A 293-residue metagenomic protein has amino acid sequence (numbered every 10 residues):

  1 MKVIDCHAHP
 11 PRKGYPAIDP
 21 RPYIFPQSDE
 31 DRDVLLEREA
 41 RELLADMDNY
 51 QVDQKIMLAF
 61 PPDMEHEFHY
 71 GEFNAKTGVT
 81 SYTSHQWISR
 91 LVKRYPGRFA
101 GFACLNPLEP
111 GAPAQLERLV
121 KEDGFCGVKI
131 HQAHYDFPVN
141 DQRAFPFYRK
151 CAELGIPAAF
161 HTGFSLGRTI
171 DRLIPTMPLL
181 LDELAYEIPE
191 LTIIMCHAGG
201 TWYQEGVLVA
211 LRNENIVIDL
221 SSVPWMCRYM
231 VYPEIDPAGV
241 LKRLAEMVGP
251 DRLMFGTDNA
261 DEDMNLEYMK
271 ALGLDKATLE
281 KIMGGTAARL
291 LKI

Functional and structural regions predicted by a protein language model:
M1-P10, Y15-Q54, E117, R243 (+2 more regions): Mid-to-C-terminal alpha-helical segments outside catalytic/metal-binding sites
I4-A8, K55-M57, A100-A103, C126-I130 (+4 more regions): Hydrophobic faces of well-ordered beta-strands that scaffold small-molecule active sites in alpha/beta enzyme cores
R12-R38, F68-T77, E214-C227: Active-site gating loops and adjacent loop-to-helix segments of metal-dependent hydrolytic enzymes
Y23, Q27-L36, E42-H69, R98-C104 (+2 more regions): Divalent metal-dependent hydrolysis catalytic cores, especially in the metallo-beta-lactamase
L44-V52, H85-R98, Q115-G124, P146-L154 (+3 more regions): Acidic (Asp/Glu)-rich catalytic clusters
D63-L166, I170-I174, V231: Active-site gating/metal-coordination segments in enzymes
P110-V120, N140-A144, T169-E187, W202-R212 (+2 more regions): Distinct, well-ordered alpha-helical segments
E183, T192-I194, A198-I293: H/E-rich (His + Asp/Glu) clusters that bind or coordinate divalent metals
